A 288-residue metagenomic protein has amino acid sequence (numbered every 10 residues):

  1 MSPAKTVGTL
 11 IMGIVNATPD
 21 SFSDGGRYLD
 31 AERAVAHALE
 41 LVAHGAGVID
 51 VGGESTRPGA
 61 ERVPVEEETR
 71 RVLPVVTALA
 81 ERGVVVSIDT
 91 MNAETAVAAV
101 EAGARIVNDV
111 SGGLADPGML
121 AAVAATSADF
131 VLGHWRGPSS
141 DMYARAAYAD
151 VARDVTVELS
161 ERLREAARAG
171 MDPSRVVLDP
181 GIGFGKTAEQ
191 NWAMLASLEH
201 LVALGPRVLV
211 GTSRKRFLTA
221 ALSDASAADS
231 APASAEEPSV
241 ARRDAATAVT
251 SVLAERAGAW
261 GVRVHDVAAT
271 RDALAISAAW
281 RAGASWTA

Functional and structural regions predicted by a protein language model:
P3-T6, S23-H37, T56-A78, V85 (+6 more regions): Active-site-adjacent loop and "lid" segments of alpha/beta metabolic enzymes
G8-G13, E40-G53: N-terminal glycine-rich anion-binding loops that anchor highly charged ligand groups
G13-I14, T212: Pocket-edge structural micro-motifs
N16-D20: Short polar catalytic/cofactor-binding loops
